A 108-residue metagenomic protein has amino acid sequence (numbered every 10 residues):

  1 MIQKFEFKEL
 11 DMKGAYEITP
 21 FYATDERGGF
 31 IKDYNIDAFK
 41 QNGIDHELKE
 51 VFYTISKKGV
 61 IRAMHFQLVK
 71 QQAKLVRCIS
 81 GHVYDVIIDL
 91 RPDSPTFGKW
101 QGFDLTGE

Functional and structural regions predicted by a protein language model:
M1-G107: Non-catalytic, conserved peripheral segments adjacent to functional cores
